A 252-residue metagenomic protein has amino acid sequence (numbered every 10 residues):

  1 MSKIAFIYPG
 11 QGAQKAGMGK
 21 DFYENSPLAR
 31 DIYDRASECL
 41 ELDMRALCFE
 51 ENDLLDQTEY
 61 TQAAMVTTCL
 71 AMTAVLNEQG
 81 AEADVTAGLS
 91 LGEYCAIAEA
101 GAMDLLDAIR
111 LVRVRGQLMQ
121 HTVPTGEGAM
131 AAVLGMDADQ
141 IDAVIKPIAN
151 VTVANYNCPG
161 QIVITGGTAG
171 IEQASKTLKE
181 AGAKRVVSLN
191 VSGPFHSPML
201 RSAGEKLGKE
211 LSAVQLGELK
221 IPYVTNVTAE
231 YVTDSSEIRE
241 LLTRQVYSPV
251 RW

Functional and structural regions predicted by a protein language model:
S2-Q140, R185, L189: FabD-like malonyl-/acyl-CoA
Q11-A13, A100-P249: Alpha/beta catalytic cores of group-transfer enzymes, especially the acyltransferase/condensing modules of polyketide
W252: A C-terminal functional module that forms or caps the active site or interfaces directly with catalytic machinery
